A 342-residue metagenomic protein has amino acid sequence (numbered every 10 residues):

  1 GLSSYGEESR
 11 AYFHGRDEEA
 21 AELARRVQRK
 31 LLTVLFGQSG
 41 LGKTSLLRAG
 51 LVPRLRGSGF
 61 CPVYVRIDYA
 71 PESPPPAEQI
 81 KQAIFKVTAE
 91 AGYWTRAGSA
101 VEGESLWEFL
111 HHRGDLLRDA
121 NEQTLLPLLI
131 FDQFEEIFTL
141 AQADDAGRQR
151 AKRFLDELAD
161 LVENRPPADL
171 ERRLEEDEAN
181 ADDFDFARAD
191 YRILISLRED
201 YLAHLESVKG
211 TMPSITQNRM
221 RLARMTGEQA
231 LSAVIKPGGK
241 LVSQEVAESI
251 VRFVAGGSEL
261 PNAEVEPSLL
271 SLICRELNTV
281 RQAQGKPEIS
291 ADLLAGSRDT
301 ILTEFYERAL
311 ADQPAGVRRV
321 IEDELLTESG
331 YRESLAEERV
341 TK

Functional and structural regions predicted by a protein language model:
G1-K342: Amphipathic helix/helix-loop-helix segment enriched in hydrophobic residues with interspersed Lys/Arg and occasional
